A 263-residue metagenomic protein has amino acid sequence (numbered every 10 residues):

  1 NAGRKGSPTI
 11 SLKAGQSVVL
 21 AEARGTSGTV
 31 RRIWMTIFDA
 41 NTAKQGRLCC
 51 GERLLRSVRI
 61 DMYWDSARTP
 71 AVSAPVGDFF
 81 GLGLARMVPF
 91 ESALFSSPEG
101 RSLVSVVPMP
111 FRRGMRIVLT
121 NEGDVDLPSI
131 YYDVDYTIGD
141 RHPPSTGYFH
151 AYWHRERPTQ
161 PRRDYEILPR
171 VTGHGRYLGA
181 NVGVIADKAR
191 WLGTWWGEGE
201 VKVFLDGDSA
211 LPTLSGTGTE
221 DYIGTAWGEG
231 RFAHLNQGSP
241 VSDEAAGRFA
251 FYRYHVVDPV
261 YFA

Functional and structural regions predicted by a protein language model:
N1-A263: Beta-strand-centric surfaces of beta-sandwich/beta-rich domains
